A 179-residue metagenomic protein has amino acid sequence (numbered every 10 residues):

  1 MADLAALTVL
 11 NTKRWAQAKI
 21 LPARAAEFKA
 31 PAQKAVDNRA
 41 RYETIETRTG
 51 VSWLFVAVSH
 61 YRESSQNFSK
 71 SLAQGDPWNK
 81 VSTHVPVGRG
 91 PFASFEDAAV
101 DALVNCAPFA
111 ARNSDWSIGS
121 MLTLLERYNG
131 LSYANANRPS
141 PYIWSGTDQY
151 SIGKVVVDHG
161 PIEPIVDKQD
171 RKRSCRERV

Functional and structural regions predicted by a protein language model:
M1-T44: N-terminal export signals and maturation junctions of secreted/periplasmic proteins
M1-W15, G88-R176: Non-catalytic cell-wall polysaccharide-engagement segments
F28-R39, R48-S52, G88-A99: Solvent-exposed, acidic/flexible segments
A40-T44, A57, D97-V100, V104: Solvent-exposed, polar/charged alpha-helical surfaces in well-ordered, non-transmembrane soluble domains, broadly
G50-N67, A102-L103: Short, functionally critical alpha-helical segments immediately adjacent to catalytic or ligand/cofactor-binding
S64-A73, Y133-A134: Secretory-pathway/luminal and periplasmic proteins that interact with or process carbohydrate-rich
S69-H84: Short, surface-exposed glycine/acidic/tryptophan-bearing loops
